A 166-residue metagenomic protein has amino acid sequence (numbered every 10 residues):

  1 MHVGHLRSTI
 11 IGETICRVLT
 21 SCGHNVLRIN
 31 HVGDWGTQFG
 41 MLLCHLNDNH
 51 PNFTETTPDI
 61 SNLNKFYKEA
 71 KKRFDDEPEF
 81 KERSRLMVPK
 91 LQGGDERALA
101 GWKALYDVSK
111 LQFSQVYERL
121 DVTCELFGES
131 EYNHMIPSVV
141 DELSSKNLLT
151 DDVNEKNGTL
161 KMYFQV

Functional and structural regions predicted by a protein language model:
M1-V166: NTP-dependent nucleotidyl-transfer catalytic core
